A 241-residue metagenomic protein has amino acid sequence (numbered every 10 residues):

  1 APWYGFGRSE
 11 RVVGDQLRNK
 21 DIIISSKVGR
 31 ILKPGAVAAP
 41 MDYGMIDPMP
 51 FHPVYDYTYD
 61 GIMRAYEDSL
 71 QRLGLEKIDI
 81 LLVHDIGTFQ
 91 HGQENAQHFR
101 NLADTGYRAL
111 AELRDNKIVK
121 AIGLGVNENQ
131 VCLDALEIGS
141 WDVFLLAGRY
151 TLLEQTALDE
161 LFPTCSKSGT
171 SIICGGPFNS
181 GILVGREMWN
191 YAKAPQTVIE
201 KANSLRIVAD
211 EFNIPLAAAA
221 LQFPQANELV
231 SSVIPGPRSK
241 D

Functional and structural regions predicted by a protein language model:
A1-G35: N-terminal binding-site loop/beta-alpha segment at the start of enzyme catalytic domains that lines or forms
G14-D21, Q71-E76, A135-G139, T164-K167: Acidic (Asp/Glu)-rich catalytic clusters
S25-K27, V83, L124: Short glycine/serine/threonine-enriched helix-capping/active-site loop that flanks the nucleotide-sugar donor pocket
P34-M45, M188-W189: Short, flexible, mixed-charge acidic loops at enzyme active sites
I46-M63, E94-F99, A192-P195: Active-site mouth loops of central-metabolism enzymes
T58-L73, N127-D134: Short, acidic/polar
L70-E94: Active-site groove signature of glycoside hydrolases
I86-D241: Beta/alpha (TIM)-barrel catalytic core signal, keyed to glycine-rich beta->alpha loops juxtaposed to Asp/Glu that bind
